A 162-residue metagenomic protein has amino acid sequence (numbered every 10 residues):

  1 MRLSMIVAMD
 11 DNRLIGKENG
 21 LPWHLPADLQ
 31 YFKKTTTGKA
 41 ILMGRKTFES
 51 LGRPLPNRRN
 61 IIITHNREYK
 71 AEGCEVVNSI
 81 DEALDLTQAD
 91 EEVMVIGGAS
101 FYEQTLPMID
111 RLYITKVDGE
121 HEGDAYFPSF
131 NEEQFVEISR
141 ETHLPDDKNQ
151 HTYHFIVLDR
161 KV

Functional and structural regions predicted by a protein language model:
M1-V162: Enzymes that bind and transform nitrogen-containing heteroaromatic metabolites
